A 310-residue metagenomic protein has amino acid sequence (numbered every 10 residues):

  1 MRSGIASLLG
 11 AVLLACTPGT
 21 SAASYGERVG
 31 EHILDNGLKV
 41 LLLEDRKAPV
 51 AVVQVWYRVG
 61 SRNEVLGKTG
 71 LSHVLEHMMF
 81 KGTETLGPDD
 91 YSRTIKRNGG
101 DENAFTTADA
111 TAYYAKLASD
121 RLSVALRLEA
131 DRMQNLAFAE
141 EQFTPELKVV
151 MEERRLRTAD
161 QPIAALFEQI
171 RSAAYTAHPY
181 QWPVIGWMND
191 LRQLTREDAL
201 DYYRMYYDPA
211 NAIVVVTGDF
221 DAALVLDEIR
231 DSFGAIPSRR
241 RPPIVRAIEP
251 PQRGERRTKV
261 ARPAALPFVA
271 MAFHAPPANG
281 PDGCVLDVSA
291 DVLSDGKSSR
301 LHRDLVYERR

Functional and structural regions predicted by a protein language model:
M1-G4: Positively charged n-region of N-terminal signal peptides that target proteins for export
A6-T17: Bacterial N-terminal signal peptides
A15-G26: Bacterial Sec-dependent signal peptides at the C-terminal "C-region" and cleavage site
R28, I33-L38, D90-R241, K259 (+4 more regions): Charge-rich, well-structured scaffold segments of protease-associated domains
G37, R46-I95, P281-L293, L301-R303: Active/ligand-binding-proximal structured segments within catalytic/core domains that scaffold catalytic residues
E44-K47, A265: Peptidyl-prolyl cis-trans isomerase
R253-A261: Short, low-order "capping/linker" segments at domain edges
A270-H274, L293-R310: A structural supersecondary motif
